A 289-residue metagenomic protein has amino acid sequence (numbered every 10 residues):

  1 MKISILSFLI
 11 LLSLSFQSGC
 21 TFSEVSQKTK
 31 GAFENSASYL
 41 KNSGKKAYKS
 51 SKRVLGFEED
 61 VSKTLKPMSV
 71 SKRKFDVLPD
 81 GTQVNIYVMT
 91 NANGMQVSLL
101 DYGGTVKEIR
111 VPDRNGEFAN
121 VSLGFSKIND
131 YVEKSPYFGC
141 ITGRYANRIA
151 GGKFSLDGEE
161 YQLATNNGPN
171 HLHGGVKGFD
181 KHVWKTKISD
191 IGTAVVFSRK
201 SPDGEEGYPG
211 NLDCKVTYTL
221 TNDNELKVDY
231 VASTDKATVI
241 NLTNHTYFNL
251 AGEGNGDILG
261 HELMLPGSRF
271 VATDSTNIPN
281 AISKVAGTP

Functional and structural regions predicted by a protein language model:
M1-I5: Positively charged n-region of N-terminal signal peptides that target proteins for export
S7, F33-N35, K46, G178 (+1 more regions): Intrinsically disordered, low-complexity segments enriched in polar/charged small residues
S7-Q17: Bacterial N-terminal signal peptides
G19-K63: Polar-face residues of amphipathic alpha-helices and helix-prone low-complexity segments
F22, K52-P289: An exposed, glycine/acidic-rich loop-and-rim segment of catalytic or binding clefts
